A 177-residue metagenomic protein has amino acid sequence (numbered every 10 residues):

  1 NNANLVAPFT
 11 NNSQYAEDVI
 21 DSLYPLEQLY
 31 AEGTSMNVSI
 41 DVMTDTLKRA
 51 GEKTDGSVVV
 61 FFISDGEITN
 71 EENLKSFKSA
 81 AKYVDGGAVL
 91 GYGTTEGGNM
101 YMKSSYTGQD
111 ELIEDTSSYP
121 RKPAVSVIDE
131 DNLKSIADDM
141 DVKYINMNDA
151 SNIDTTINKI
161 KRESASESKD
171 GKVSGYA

Functional and structural regions predicted by a protein language model:
N1-K48: Membrane-embedded segments
N2-A3, D21, P25, D65-G66 (+2 more regions): Solvent-exposed coil/turn segments that connect beta secondary-structure elements in extracytoplasmic/periplasmic
T10, Y30-N37, P123-D131, M147: Soluble non-cytosolic domains of exported or imported proteins
D21, P25, T44-E52, D138-D141 (+1 more regions): Sec-exported extracytoplasmic/periplasmic mature domains
T34, E96-G97, A150-T155: A short acidic, often aromatic-flanked loop/helix-cap motif at beta-alpha or helix-coil junctions that lines enzyme
V59, G66-N132: VWA/integrin I-like adhesion module and closely mimicked acidic/polar interface patches used
E130-S164: Extended, hydrophilic extramembrane loops/domains of integral membrane proteins
A165-A177: C-terminal signal-anchor/stop-transfer transmembrane helix together with its immediate cytosolic, Lys/Arg-enriched
